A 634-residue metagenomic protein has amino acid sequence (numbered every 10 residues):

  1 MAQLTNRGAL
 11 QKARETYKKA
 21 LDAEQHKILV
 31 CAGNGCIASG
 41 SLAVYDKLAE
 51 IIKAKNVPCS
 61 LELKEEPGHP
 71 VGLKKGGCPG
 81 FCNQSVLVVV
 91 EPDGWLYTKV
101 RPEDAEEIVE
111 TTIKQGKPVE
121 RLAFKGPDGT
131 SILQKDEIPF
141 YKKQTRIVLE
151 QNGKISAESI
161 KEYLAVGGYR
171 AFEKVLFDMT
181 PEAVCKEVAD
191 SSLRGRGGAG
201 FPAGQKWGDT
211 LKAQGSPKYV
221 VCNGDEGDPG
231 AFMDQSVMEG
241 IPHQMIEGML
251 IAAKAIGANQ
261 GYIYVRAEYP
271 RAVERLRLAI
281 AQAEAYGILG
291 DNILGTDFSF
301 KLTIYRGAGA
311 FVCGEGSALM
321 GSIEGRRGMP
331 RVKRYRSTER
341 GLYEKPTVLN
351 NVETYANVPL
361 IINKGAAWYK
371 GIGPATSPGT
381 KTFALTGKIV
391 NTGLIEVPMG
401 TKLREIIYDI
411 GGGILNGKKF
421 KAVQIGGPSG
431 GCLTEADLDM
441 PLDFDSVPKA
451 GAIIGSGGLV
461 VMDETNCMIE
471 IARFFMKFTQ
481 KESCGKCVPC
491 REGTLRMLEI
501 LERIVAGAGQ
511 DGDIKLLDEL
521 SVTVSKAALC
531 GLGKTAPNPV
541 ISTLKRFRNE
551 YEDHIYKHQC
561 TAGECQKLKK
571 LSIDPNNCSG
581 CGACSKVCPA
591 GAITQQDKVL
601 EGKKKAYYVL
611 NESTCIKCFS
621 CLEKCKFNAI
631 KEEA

Functional and structural regions predicted by a protein language model:
A2-H26, L42-L73, E91-F124, A165 (+9 more regions): Ferredoxin-type iron-sulfur electron-transfer modules in oxidoreductases and energy-metabolism complexes
A32-G40, N83, V188-T210, G309-G321 (+2 more regions): Conserved phosphate/anionic-ligand binding catalytic regions in large, soluble enzymes, centered on
Q84-V88, P489-L495, A583-K603, Y607 (+1 more regions): Iron-sulfur cluster-binding cysteine motifs and their immediate structural context in ferredoxin-like electron-transfer
A123-D190, E344, N350-G365: Flexible inter-domain linker/hinge segments
E173-Q214, K370-G371, T376, A384 (+3 more regions): Accessory "access/gating" subregions that flank catalytic or transport cores
G248-L250, G400-L415: Short amphipathic, charge-patterned alpha-helical segments
V273-M399, G411: Hydrophobic alpha-helical positions that pack around
S377-N391, V397, L403, T561-E612 (+1 more regions): C-terminal accessory/binding modules appended to enzymatic or scaffolding proteins
